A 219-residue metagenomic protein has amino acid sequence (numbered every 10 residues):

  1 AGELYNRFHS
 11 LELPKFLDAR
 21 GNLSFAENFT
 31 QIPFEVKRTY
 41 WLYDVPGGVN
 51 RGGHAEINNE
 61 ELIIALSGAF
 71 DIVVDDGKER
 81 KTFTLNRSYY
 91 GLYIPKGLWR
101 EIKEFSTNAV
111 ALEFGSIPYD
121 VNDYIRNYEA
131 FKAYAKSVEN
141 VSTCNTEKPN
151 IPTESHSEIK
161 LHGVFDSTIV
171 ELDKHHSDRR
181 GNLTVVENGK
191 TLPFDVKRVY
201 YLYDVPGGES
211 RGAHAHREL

Functional and structural regions predicted by a protein language model:
A1-Y90, T107-V110, Y119-L219: Non-catalytic, conserved peripheral segments adjacent to functional cores
R87-L92, G97-E104: Well-ordered alpha/beta subsegment
F114-S116: Cofactor-binding loop segments of dinucleotide-utilizing enzymes, especially the Rossmann-like FAD- and NAD(P)+-binding
